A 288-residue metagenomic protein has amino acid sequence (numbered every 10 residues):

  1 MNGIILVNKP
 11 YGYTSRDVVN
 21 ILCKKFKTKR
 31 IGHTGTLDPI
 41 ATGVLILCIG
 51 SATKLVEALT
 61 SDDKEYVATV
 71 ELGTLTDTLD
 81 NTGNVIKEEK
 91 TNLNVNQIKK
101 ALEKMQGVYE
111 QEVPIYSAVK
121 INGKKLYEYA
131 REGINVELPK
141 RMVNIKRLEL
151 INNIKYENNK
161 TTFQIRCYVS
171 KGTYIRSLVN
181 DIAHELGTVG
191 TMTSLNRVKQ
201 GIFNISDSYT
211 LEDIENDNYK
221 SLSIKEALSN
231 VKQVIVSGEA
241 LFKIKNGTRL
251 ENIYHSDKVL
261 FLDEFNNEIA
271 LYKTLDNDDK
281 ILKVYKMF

Functional and structural regions predicted by a protein language model:
M1-H33, L37, A41-V44, N96-K104 (+2 more regions): Accessory RNA 3′-end/elbow-binding domains used by RNA modification enzymes
L22-T28, I46, V136-G187: The conserved catalytic core of RNA pseudouridine synthases
L47, A68, G123, L178 (+2 more regions): Residue-level signal for inorganic ion chemistry
G50-T53, L75: Short, charged/polar surface micro-motifs in flexible loops or helix N-caps
E57-L72, V136-L150: Structural signature of FAD isoalloxazine-binding scaffolds in flavoprotein oxidoreductases
A58-E110: Acidic, low-complexity central loop/insert segments
Y109-V113, R176, T188-S194: Short, structured loop/turn "capping" segments at alpha-beta junctions
Y116-S117, I121-K146: Extended alpha-helical targeting/anchoring segments, especially N-terminal organellar/secretory targeting helices
